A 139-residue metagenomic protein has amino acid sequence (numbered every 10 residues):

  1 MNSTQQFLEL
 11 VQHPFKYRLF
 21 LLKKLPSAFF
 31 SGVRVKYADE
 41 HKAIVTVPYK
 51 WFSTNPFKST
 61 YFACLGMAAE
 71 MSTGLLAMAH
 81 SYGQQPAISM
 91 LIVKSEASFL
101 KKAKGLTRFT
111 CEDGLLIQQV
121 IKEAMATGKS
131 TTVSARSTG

Functional and structural regions predicted by a protein language model:
M1-F30, F52: Alpha-helical membrane-targeting segments
M1-L8, A103-K104, G114-G139: HotDog/MaoC-like acyl-thioester-processing domains
F29-V35, V93-F99, V120-I121: Short structured motifs
F30-T60: Catalytic strand-loop segment that frames the active site of acyl-thioester-processing enzymes
A38-K42, K102-R108, G139: A short, structured loop/turn motif at beta-sheet edges
F52-G74, A87: Hot-dog-fold acyl-thioester-processing enzymes
A63, M67, M71, K94-S98 (+2 more regions): Hydrophobic alpha-helical segments of small multi-pass membrane proteins
L76-L115: Hydrophobic beta-strand-centered segment that forms part of the acyl-chain substrate-binding groove
